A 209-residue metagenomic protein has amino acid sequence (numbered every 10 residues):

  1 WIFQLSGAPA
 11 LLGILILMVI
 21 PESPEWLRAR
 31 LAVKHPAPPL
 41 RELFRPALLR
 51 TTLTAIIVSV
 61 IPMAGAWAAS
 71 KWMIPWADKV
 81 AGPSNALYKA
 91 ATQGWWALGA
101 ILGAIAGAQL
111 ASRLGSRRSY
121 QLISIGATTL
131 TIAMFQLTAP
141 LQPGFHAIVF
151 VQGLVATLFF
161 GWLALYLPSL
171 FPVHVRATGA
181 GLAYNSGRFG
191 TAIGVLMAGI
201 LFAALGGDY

Functional and structural regions predicted by a protein language model:
W1-S6, I200-Y209: A membrane-interface helix-boundary motif in multi-pass transporters
M18-R41: Flexible cytoplasmic inter-helical loops of multi-pass small-molecule transporters
L48-I101, T191-V195: Extracytoplasmic gate region of multi-pass secondary transporters
A77-D78, L110-A111, A198-G206: Interfacial helix-cap and linker-helix signal at transmembrane-aqueous boundaries of multi-pass secondary transporters
L98, V173-A204: A late C-terminal transmembrane helix in Major Facilitator Superfamily
S112-I125: Cytoplasmic membrane-interface "Motif A"-like loop-to-helix N-cap segments of 12-TM Major Facilitator Superfamily
I125-P140: C-terminal ends and interior cores of transmembrane alpha-helices in multi-pass membrane transporters/permeases
L158-F171: Intracellular juxtamembrane helix-capping segments at the cytosolic ends of symmetry-related transmembrane helices
